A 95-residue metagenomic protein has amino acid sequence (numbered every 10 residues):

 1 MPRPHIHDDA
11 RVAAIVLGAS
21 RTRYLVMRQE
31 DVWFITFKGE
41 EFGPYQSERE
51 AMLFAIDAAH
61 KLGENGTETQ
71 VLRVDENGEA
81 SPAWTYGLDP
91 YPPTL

Functional and structural regions predicted by a protein language model:
M1-H7: N-terminal acidic, proline/glycine-rich, low-complexity intrinsically disordered segments
D9-A19, D75-L95: A cross-kingdom feature marking charged/low-complexity
V16-E41: Short aromatic-glycine-(Arg/Gly/Cys) micro-motifs in beta-strand/loop hairpins
E41-G43, A51, D89: Short, surface-exposed beta-strand-loop junctions and turns on beta-sheet-rich folds
F42-Y45, E79-S81: Short, surface-exposed beta-strand/loop "edge" segments at domain boundaries and coil↔beta transitions
Y45-E48, P93-L95: A short, polar/proline- and glycine-enriched secondary-structure boundary/capping micro-motif
Q46-E64, E68: A short, charged, amphipathic alpha-helix used as a generic interaction element across diverse proteins
G63-S81: A short, charged
